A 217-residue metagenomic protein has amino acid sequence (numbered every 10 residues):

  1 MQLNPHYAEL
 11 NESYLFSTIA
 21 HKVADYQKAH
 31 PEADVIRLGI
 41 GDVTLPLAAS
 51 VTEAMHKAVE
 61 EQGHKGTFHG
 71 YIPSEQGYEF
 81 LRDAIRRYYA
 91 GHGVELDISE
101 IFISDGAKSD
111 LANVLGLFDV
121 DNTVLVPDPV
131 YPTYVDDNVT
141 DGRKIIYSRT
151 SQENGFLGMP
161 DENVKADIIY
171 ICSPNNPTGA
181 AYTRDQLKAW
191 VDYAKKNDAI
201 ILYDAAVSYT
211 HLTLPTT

Functional and structural regions predicted by a protein language model:
M1-L3, S17-P31, V130-I146, A205 (+1 more regions): Charged, low-complexity, helix/coiled-coil-prone segments
Q2, H6-D105: N-terminal small-domain helix-loop-helix segment of the aminotransferase-like
L15, I19, L47-T52, V130 (+3 more regions): Residues at alpha-helix caps and immediate loop-helix transition turns in enzyme cores, especially N- and C-cap
G39-G41, C172, D204: A cross-family glycoside hydrolase active-site/sugar-binding cleft signature
V43, T150, L214: Hydrophobic pocket-lining residues within nucleotide cofactor-binding pockets
G66-K195, L202, Y209: Conserved core of the PLP fold type I
T210-T216: Conserved small/polar residues in nucleotide/adenosyl-binding loops
